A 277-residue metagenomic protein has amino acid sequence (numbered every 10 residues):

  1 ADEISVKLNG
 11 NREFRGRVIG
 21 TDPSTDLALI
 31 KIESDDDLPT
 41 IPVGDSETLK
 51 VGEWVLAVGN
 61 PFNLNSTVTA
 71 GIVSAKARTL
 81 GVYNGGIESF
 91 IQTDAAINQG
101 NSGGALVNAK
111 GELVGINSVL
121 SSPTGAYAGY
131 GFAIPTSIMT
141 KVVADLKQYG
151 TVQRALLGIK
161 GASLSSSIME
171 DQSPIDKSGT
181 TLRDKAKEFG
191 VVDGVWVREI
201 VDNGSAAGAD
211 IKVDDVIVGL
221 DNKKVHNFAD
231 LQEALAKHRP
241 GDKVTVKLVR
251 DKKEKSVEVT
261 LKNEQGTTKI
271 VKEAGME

Functional and structural regions predicted by a protein language model:
A1-E3, L38-T40, V58-I72, A77-G103 (+4 more regions): Active-site loop architecture of trypsin-fold serine endopeptidases
A1-T25, E33-D37, S46: Catalytic-histidine neighborhood of serine endopeptidases, predominantly the chymotrypsin-like S1/PA family
D2-G10, A57-V58, D242-V249: Short conserved beta-strand and strand-loop elements enriched in small hydrophobics with frequent Asp/Gly
K7-R12, D35, N60-N63, Y149 (+1 more regions): Hydrophobic alpha-helix/coiled-coil detector that fires on Leu/Ile/Phe-packed helical surfaces
R15-V18, K31-I32, K50-E53, N108-A109 (+2 more regions): C-terminal recognition in membrane/secretory proteostasis and scaffolding
V18-T21, A95-N98, K187: Short Gly/Pro-enriched turn/cap motifs at secondary-structure boundaries
T21-T25, A75-G81, L164-S166, E264-G266: Short, conserved beta-turn/loop elements at beta-strand boundaries and strand-helix junctions
T40-T48, Q99-G100, N117, I200-V201 (+1 more regions): Short histidine-centered loop motifs in beta-beta connectors
